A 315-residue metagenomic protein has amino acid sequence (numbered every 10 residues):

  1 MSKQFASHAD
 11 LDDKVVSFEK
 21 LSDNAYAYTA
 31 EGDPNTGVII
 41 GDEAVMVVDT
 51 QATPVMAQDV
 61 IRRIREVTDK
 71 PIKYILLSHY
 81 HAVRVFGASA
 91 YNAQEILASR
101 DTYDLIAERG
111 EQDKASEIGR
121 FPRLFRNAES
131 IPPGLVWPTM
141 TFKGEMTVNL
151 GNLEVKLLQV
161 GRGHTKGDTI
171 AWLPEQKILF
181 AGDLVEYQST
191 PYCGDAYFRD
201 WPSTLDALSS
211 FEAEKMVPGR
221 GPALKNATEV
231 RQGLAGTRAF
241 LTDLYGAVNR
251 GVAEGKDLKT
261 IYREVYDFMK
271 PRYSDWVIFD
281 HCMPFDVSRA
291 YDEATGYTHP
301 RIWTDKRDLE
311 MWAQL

Functional and structural regions predicted by a protein language model:
Q4-F5, A253-L315: C-terminal regulatory/interaction regions
S17-R63, T169-A181: Conserved beta-strand hairpin/beta-sheet module of binuclear metal-dependent hydrolase folds, prominently
K20, D104-V160, E175, L205 (+1 more regions): Metallo-beta-lactamase
N24, I39, D49, I64 (+10 more regions): Divalent metal-coordination and catalytic microenvironments
D42-A44, P54-A98, F211: Active-site metal-binding motif and surrounding structural segment of the metallo-beta-lactamase
V48-T50, K73-H81, L97-S99, V160 (+2 more regions): Active-site neighborhood of phospho(di)ester-bond hydrolases with catalytic His/Asp-centered motifs
E154-S210: Active-site-proximal loop/helix segments of hydrolase catalytic cores
D200-T260, E264: Divalent-metal (often Zn2+) His-rich catalytic cores of metallo-beta-lactamase-fold enzymes
